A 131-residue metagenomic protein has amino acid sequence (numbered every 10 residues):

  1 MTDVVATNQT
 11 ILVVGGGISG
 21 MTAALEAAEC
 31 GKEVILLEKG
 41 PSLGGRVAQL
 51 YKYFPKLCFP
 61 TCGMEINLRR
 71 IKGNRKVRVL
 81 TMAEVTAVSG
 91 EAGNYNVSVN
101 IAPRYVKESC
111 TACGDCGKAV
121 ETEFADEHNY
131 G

Functional and structural regions predicted by a protein language model:
D3, T22, E26-A27, K39: Hydrophobic/aromatic ligand-binding patch that stacks against planar heteroaromatic rings of cofactors or nucleotides
D3-S19, I35: Beta1/beta-strand and adjacent pyrophosphate-binding region of the FAD-binding site in flavoprotein oxidoreductases
D3-V5, R70, A87-S89: Replace "in large, NTP-powered and nucleic-acid-processing enzymes" with "in large, NTP-powered factors and other
N8-T10, M82, K107: Phosphate-coordination loops involved in phosphoryl transfer and adenosine-cofactor binding
V13, G20-T22, A28, C58 (+1 more regions): Cysteine-centered iron-sulfur cluster-binding motifs in ferredoxin-type domains/subunits of redox enzymes
I18, M82-T86, E91: Conserved SAM/SAH-binding loop
A28-S42, R46, S89-A92, N96 (+1 more regions): Iron-sulfur cluster-binding cysteine motifs and their immediate structural context in ferredoxin-like electron-transfer
A48-V85, V99, N129-G131: N-terminal glycine-rich dinucleotide-binding loop that anchors FAD/FMN and/or NAD(P) in oxidoreductases
